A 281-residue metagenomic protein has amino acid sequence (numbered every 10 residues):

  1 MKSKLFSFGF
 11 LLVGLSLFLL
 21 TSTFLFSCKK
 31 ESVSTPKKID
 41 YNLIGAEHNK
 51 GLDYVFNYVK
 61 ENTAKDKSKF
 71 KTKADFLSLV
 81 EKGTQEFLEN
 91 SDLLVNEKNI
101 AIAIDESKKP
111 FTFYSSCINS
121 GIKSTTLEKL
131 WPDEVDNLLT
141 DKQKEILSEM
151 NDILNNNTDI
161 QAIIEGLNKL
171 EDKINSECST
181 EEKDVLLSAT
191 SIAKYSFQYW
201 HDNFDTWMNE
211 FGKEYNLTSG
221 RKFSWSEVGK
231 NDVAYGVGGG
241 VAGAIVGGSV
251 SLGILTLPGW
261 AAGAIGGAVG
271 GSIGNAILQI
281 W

Functional and structural regions predicted by a protein language model:
S3-F6, K30-G220: Acidic/polar, low-complexity intrinsically disordered N-terminal segments immediately downstream of a Sec signal
S7-L17: Sec-dependent N-terminal signal peptides
L11-L12, N99-A101, L187, S191 (+2 more regions): N-terminal cationic amphipathic segment used for targeting or macromolecule association
T23-S27: C-terminal motif of bacterial Sec signal peptides marking the signal peptidase cleavage site
W225-G253, L257-W281: Membrane-active amphipathic alpha-helices enriched in small hydrophobic residues
